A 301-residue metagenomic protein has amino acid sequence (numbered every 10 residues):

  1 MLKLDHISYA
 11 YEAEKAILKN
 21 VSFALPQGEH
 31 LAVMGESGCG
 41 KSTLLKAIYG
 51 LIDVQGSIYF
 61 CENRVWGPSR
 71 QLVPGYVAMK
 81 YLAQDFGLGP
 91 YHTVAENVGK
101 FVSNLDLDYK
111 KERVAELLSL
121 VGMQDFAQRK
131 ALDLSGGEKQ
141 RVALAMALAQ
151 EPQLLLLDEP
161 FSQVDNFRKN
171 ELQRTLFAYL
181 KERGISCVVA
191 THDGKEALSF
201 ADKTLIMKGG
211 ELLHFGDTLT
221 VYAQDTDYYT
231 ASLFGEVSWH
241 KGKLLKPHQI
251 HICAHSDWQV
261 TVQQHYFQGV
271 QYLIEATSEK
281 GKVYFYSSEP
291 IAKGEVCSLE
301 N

Functional and structural regions predicted by a protein language model:
Y49: Helix-to-loop junction immediately C-terminal to a conserved catalytic motif
V65-K80, N104, V221: ABC ATPase NBD coupling module
Y109-F126, A178: Conserved ABC ATPase "signature" region
K130-L134, E138: Conserved ABC ATPase signature
A149-Q153: A short, proline-enriched helix->beta-strand linker immediately N-terminal to the Walker B motif in ABC-type P-loop
L155-E159: Catalytic Walker B motif of ABC-type/P-loop ATPase nucleotide-binding domains
L212-G216, Q224: ABC ATPase "signature
